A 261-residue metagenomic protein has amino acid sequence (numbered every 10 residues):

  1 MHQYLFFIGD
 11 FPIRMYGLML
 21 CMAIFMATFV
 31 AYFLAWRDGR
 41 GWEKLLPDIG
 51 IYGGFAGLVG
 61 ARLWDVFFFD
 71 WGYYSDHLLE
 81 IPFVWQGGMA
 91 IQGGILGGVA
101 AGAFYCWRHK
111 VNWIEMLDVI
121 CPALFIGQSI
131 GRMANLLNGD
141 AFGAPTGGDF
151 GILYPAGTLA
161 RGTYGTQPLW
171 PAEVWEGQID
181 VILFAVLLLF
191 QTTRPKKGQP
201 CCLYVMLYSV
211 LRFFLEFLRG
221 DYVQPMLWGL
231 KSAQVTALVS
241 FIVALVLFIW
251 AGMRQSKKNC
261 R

Functional and structural regions predicted by a protein language model:
M1-R261: A feature for loop-to-transmembrane-helix boundaries and adjacent hydrophobic helices in multi-pass integral membrane
